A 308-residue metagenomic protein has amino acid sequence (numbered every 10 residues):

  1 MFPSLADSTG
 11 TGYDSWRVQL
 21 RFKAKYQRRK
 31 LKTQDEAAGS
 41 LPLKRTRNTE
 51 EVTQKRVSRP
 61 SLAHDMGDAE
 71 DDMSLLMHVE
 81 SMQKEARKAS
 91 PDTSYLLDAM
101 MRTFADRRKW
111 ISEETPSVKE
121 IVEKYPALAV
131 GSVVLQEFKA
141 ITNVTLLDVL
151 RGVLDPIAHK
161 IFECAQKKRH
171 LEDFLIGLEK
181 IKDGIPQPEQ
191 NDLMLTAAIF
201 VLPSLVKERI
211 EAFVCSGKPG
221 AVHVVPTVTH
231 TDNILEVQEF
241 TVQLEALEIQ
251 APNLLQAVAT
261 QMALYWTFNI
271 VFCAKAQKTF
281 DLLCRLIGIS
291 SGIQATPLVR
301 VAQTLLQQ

Functional and structural regions predicted by a protein language model:
L5-T9: HEAT/armadillo-like alpha-solenoid scaffolds in large eukaryotic assembly and transport factors
T11-Q308: Intrinsically disordered, low-complexity regulatory regions of nuclear DNA-binding proteins
